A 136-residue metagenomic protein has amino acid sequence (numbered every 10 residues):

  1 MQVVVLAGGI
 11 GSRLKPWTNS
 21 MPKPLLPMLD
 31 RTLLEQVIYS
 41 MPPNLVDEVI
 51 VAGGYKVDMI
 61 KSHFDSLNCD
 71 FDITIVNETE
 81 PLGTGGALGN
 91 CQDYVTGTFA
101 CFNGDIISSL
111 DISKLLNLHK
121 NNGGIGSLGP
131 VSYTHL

Functional and structural regions predicted by a protein language model:
M1, G8-I10, G126-S127: Short secondary-structure boundary micro-motifs
Q2-V5, R13, P27, R31-I107 (+1 more regions): Conserved N-terminal catalytic core of the sugar/cofactor nucleotidyltransferase
G8, G54, V131: Histidine-centered beta-alpha loop that forms part of the nucleotide-sugar donor binding/catalytic region in diverse
P16-T18: Conserved catalytic-core motifs of eukaryotic protein kinase domains, centered on the activation segment
S20-P22: Short alpha-helical oligomerization interface
N122-V131: A short, conserved acidic/glycine-rich loop-to-beta-strand motif that forms the donor nucleotide-sugar/metal
T134-H135: Conserved small/polar residues in nucleotide/adenosyl-binding loops
